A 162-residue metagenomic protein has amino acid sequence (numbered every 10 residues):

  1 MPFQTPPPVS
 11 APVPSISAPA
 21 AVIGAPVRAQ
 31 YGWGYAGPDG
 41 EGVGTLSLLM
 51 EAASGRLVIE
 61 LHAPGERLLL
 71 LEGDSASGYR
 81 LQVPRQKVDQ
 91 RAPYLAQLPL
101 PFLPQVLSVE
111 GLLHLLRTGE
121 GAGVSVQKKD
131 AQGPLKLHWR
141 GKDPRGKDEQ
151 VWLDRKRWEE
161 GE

Functional and structural regions predicted by a protein language model:
M1-S47, W158-G161: N-terminal leader/targeting segments and the immediate start of mature chains
I16, G24-P26, L49, Y94-P104 (+3 more regions): Polar alpha-helical coiled-coil and adjacent low-complexity
V27-W33, G42-M50, G55-L61, S77-Y79 (+2 more regions): One face of beta-strands
G32-P38, P64-E66, P84-K87, P144: Hydrophobic lipid-interacting interfaces of membrane-associated proteins
Y35-E41, V58-P64, L113-E120: Short, solvent-exposed secondary-structure boundary motifs
S47-E51, L71-E72, G123-D130: Short, exposed beta-strand/loop patches in secreted or surface proteins that constitute
S54-L107: An acidic-aromatic
L113-E162: Gly/Pro-enriched, hydrophobic low-complexity segments that function as extracytoplasmic propeptides/linkers
